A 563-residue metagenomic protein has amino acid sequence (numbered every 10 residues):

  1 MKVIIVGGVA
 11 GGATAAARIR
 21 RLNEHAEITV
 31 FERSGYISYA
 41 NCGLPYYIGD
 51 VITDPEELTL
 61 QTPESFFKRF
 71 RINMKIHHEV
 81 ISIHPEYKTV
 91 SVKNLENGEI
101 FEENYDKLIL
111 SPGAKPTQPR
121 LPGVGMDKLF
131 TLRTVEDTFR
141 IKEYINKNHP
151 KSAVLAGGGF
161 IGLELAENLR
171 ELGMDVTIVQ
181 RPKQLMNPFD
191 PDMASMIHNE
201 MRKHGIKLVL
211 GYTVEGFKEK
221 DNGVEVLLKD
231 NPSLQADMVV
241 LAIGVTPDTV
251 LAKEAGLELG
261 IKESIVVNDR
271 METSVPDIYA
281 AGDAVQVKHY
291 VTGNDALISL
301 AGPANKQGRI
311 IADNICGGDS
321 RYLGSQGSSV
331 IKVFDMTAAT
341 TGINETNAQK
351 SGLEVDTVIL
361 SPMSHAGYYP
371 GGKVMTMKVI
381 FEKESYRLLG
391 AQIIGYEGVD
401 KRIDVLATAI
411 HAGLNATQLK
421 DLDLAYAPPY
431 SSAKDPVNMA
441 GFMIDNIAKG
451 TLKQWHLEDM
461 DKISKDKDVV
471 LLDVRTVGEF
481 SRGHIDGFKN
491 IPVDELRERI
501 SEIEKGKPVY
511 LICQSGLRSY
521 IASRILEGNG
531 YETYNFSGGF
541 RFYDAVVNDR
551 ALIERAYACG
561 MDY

Functional and structural regions predicted by a protein language model:
M1, G7-G8, A284-E397, P428-S432 (+2 more regions): Mid-to-C-terminal Rossmann-like scaffold of FAD/NAD(P)H-dependent oxidoreductases
M1-H77, A166-F189, S328, K401-I410 (+3 more regions): Beta1-alpha1 glycine-rich phosphate/pyrophosphate-binding loop at the start of Rossmann-like nucleotide-binding domains
R18-D106, D190-K207, Y212, E345-N347 (+2 more regions): N-terminal Rossmann-like dinucleotide/flavin-binding domain of flavoprotein oxidoreductases that bind FAD/FMN
H25-E27, R69, K75-E96, E103 (+2 more regions): A Rossmann-like FAD-binding core segment of flavoenzymes
T59, S152-A153, F160-K218, I298-A304 (+3 more regions): Rossmann-like dinucleotide-binding cores of NAD(P)H-dependent redox enzymes
L110-L172, I261, V267-D269, K489-V493 (+1 more regions): Glycine-rich dinucleotide-binding loop and its adjacent helix/turn
G125-H149, E225, S233-I310, V405 (+1 more regions): FAD-site-proximal beta/loop scaffold in flavoenzymes
T417-P428, S432-V469, V477-P508, Q514-Y563: Rhodanese-like catalytic fold shared by cysteine-dependent sulfurtransferases and DSP/PTP-type phosphatases
